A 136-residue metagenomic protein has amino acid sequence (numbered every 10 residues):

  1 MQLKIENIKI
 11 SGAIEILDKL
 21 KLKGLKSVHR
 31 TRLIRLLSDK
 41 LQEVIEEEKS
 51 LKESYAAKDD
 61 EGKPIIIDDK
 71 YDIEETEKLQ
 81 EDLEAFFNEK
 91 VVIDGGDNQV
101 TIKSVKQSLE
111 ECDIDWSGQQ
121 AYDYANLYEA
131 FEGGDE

Functional and structural regions predicted by a protein language model:
M1-E136: A composition-driven surface/loop motif
